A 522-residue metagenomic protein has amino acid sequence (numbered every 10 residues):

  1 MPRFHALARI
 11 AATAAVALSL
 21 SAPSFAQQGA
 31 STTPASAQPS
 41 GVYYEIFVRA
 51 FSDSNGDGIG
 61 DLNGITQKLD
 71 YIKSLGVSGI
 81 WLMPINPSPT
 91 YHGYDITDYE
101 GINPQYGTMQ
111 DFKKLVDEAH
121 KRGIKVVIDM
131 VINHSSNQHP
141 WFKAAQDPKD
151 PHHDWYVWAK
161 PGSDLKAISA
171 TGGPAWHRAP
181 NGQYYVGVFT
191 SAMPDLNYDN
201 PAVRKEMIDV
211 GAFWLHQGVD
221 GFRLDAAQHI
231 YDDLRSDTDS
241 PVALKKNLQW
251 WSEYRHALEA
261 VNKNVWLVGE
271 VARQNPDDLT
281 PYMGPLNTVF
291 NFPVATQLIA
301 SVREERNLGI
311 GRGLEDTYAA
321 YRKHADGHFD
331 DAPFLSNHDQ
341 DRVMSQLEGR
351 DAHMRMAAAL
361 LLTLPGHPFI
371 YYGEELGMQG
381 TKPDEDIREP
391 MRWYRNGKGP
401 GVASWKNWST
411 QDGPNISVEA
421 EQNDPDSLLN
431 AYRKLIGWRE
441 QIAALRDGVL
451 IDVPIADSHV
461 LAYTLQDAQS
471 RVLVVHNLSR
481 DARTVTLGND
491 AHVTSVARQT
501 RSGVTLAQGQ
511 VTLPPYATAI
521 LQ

Functional and structural regions predicted by a protein language model:
M1-A12: Bacterial N-terminal signal peptides that target proteins for export
A11-A22: Bacterial N-terminal signal peptides
Q27-I208, A212, H216, H229-L279 (+1 more regions): Acidic/aromatic-lined carbohydrate-recognition and catalytic surfaces of CAZymes acting on diverse glycans
Q38-P39, R255-V261, R273, Y282-M283 (+5 more regions): Loop/helix patches that line or flank the sugar-binding groove of alpha-linked glycan CAZymes
Y43-E45, G79-P84, V127-I128, F222-R223 (+5 more regions): Structural recognition of the beta-strand scaffold that forms the well-ordered cores of secreted hydrolase catalytic
V77, V219, A227, G366-H367: A structural motif
A482-R501: Beta-strand-rich binding/interaction modules
A507-Q522: C-terminal beta-strand-rich structural cap/linker in extracellular carbohydrate-active enzymes
